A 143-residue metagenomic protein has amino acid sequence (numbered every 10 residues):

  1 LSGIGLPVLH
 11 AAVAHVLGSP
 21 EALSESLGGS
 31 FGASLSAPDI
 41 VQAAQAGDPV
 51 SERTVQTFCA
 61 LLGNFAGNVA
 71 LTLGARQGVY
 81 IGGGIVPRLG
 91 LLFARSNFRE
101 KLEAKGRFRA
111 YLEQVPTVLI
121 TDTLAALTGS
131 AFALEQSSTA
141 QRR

Functional and structural regions predicted by a protein language model:
L1-R143: ATP-binding/phosphotransfer module of carbohydrate and carboxylate kinases, centering on a glycine-rich
